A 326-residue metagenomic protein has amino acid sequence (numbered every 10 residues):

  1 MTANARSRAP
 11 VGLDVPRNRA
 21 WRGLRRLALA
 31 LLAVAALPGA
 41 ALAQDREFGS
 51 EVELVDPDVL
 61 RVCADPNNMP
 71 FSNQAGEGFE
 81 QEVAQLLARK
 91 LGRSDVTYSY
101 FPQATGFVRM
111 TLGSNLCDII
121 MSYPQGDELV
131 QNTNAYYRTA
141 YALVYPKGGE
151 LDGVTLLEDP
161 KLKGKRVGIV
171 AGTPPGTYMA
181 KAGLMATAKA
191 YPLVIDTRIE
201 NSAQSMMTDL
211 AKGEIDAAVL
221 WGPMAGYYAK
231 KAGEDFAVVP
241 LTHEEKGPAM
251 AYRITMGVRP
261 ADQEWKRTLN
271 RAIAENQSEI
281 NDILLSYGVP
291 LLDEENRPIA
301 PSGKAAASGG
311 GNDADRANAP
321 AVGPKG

Functional and structural regions predicted by a protein language model:
Q44-A75, E158-R166, G309-G326: Immediate post-signal peptide segment of exported/extracytoplasmic ligand-binding proteins
Q44-D45, G78-L91, G149, L157-P174 (+1 more regions): Extended ligand-binding regions for polar small-molecule ligands
Q44-V52, P174-I195, N270-G326: Ligand-binding clefts/hinges and TM-proximal coupling segments of bilobed small-molecule sensing domains
D45-Y123, D127-E128, T197-I199, Y287: Extracytoplasmic small-molecule ligand-binding "clamshell" domains of the periplasmic binding protein/Venus flytrap
D65-P66, R138-E150, K230-I273, P290-R316: Periplasmic-binding protein-like
P66-P70, Q74-K90, L143-S202, P223-M224 (+1 more regions): Bilobed "Venus flytrap"/periplasmic-binding protein-like clamshell domains and structurally analogous long
Q85, T97-K161, G172, T242-A249 (+1 more regions): Acidic, polar ligand-binding/catalytic clefts
R93-D95, G113-S122, K165, L210-L220 (+2 more regions): Alpha-to-beta junction loops
